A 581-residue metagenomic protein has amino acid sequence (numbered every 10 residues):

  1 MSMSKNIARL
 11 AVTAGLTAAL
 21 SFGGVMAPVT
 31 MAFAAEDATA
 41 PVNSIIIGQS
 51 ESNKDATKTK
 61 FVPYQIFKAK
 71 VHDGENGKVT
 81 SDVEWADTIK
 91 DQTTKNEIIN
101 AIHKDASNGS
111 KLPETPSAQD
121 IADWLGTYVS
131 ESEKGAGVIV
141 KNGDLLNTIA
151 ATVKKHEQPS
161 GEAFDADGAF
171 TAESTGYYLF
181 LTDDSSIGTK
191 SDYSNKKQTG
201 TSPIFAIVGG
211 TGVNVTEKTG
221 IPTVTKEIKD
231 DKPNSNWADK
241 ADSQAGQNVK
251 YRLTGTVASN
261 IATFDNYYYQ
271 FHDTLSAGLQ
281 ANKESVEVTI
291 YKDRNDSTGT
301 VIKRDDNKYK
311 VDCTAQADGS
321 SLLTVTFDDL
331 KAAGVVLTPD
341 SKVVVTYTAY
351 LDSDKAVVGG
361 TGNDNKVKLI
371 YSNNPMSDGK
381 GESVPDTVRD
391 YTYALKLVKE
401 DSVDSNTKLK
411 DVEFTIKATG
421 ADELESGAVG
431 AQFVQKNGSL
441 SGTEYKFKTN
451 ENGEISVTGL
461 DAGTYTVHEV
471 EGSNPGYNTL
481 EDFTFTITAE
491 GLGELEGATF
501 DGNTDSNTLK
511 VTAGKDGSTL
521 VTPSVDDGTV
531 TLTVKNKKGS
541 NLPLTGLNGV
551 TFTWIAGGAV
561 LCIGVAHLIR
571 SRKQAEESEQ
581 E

Functional and structural regions predicted by a protein language model:
S2-E581: Solvent-exposed loop/turn and edge beta-strand elements of beta-rich ligand-binding domains
